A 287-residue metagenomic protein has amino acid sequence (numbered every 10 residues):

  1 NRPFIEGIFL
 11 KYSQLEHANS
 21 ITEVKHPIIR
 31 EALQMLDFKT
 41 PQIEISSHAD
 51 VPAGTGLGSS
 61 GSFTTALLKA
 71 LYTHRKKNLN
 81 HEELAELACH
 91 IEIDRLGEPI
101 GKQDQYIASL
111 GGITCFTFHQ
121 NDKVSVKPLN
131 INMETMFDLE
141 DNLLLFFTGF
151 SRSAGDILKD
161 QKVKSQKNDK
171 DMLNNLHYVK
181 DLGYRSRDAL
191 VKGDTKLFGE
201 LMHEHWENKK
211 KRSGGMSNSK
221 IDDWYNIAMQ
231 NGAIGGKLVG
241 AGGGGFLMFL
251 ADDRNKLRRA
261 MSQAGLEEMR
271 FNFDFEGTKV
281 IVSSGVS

Functional and structural regions predicted by a protein language model:
N1-K39, H48, L71-K77, H81 (+3 more regions): C-terminal nucleotide
E44, F246: Conserved beta-strand and immediately adjacent loop positions that scaffold enzyme active sites
I45-G54: N-terminal pre-triad scaffold of radical SAM enzymes
G54-F63, I100-T114, G242-G244: FAD-binding core of FAD-dependent oxidoreductases, characterized by glycine-rich FAD pyrophosphate-binding loops
L57-K77: DPxDG-like acidic metal-binding loop motif
V239: Substrate-recognition element of Asp-dependent hydrolases with the DxDx(T/V) motif
